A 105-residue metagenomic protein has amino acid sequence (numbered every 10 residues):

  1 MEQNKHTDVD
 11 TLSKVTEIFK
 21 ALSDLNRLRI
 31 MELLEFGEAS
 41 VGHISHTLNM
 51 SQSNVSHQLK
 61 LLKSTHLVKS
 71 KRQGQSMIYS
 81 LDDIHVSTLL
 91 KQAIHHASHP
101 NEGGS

Functional and structural regions predicted by a protein language model:
M1-D10, K14, H85-S105: Amphipathic alpha-helical dimerization/coiled-coil segments that flank or bridge DNA-binding/regulatory modules
N4, K69-S70: Short secondary-structure boundary/capping segments
S13-S53, H66, Q73, M77-I84: N-terminal helix-turn-helix DNA-binding core of bacterial DNA-binding proteins
Q58: Residues within the DNA-recognition helix of helix-turn-helix
L61: Alpha-helical DNA-recognition elements
